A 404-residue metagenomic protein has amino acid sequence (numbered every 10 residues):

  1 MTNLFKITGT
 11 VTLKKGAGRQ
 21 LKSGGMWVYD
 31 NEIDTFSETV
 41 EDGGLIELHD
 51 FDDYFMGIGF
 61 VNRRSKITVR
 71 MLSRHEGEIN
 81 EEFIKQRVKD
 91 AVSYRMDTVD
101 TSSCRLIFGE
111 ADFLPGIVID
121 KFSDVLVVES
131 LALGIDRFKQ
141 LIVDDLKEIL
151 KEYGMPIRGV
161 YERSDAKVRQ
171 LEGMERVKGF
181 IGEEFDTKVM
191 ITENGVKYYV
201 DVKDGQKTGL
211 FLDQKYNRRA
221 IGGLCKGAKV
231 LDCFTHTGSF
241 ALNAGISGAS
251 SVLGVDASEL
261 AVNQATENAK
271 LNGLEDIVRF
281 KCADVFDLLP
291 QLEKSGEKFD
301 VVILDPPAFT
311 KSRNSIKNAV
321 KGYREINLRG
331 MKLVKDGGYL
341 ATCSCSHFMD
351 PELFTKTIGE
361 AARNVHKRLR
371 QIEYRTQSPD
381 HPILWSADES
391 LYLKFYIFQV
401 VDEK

Functional and structural regions predicted by a protein language model:
M1-S123: Non-catalytic accessory regions of SAM-dependent methyltransferases
S65, G134-D136, Q206-K207: Short, surface-exposed beta-strand-loop junctions and turns on beta-sheet-rich folds
R70-I79, V127-K139: Short histidine-centered catalytic/ligand-binding loop motif
E82, Q86, D90-T98, K151-E172 (+1 more regions): A short, charged
I107-D120, K139-L210, R219: Non-catalytic substrate-recognition/targeting regions of SAM-dependent transferases
G179-K404: Rossmann-like S-adenosyl-L-methionine
